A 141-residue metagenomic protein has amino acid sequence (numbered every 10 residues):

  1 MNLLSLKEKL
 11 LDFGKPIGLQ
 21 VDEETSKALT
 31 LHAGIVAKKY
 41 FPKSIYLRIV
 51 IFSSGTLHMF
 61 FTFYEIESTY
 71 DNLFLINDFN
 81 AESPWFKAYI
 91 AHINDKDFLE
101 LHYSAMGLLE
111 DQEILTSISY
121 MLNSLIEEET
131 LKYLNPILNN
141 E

Functional and structural regions predicted by a protein language model:
M1-S44: Charge-rich, low-complexity N-terminal segments
L3-K7, T69, L115: Generic alpha-helical secondary structure
F13, I76-S83, M121-K132: Conserved short hydrophobic interaction patches
I17-E23, I49-I51, A88-H92: Short, exposed beta-strand/loop patches in secreted or surface proteins that constitute
A28-T30, S44-Y46, H58, W85 (+1 more regions): Broad gene-expression machinery/nucleic-acid interaction feature
I35-Y64: Long, continuous compositionally biased terminal/linker segments
S54-F98, E141: Short, internal acidic amphipathic alpha-helical interface segments that mediate docking to partner proteins
A88-Y120, S124-E127, L131, N135-E141: Well-ordered alpha/beta subsegment
